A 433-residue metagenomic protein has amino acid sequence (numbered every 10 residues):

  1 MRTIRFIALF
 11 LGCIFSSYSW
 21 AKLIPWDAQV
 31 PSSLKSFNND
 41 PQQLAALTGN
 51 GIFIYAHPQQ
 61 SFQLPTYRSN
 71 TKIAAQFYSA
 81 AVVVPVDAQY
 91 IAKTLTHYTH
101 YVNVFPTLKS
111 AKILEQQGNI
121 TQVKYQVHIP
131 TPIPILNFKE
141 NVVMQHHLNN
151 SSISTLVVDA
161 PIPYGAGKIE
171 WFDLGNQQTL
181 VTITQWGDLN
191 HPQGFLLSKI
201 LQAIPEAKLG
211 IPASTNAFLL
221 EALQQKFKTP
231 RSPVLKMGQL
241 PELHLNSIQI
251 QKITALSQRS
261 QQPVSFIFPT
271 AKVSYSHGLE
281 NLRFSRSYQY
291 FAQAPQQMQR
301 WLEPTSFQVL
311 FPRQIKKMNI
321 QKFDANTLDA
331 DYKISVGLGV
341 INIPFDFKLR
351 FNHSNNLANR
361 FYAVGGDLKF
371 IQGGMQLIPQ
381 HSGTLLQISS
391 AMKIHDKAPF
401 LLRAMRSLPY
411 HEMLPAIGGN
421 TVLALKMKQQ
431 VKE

Functional and structural regions predicted by a protein language model:
M1-I7: Bacterial N-terminal signal peptides that target proteins for export
L9-L11: Hydrophobic helical h-region of N-terminal Sec-dependent signal peptides in bacterial secretory/periplasmic proteins
S16-S19: N-terminal signal peptide c-region/cleavage motif recognized by signal peptidases
K22-Q59, K168-Q297, G365, G374-E433: Terminal "cap-and-tail" regions of soluble proteins that handle hydrophobic small molecules
Q43-Y90, T94, P269-V273: N-terminal Sec/ER secretory leader and immediately downstream segment of secreted/extracellular precursors
S69-A75, T99-P163, K252-R259, F266-F284 (+5 more regions): Glycine-rich portal/gate segments that line the openings of hydrophobic small-molecule binding cavities
P85-P106, F291-R313: Amphipathic alpha-helical segments
I371: A short beta-strand signature within small-molecule sensing/ligand-binding domains used in signal transduction
